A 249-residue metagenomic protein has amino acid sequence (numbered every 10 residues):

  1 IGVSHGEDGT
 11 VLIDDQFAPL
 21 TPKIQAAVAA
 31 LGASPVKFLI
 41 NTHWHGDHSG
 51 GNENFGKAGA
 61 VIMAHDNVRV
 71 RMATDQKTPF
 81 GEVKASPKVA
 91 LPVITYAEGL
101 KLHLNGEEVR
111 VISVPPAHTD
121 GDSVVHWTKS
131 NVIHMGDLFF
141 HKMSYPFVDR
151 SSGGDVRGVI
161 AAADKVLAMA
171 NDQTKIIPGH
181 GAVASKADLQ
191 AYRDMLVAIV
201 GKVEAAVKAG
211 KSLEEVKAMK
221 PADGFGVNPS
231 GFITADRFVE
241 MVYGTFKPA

Functional and structural regions predicted by a protein language model:
I1-V28, V125-W127, N131-M135: Conserved beta-strand hairpin/beta-sheet module of binuclear metal-dependent hydrolase folds, prominently
S4, D14, V28, H43 (+9 more regions): Divalent metal-coordination and catalytic microenvironments
E7-V11, P19-M63: Active-site metal-binding motif and surrounding structural segment of the metallo-beta-lactamase
I13-D15, K37-H45, M63-D66, H134-G136 (+3 more regions): Active-site neighborhood of phospho(di)ester-bond hydrolases with catalytic His/Asp-centered motifs
R69-V114, T119-D120, K129, A163 (+1 more regions): Metallo-beta-lactamase
E108-A170, A184: Active-site-proximal loop/helix segments of hydrolase catalytic cores
V132, R157-K211, E215, M219: Divalent-metal (often Zn2+) His-rich catalytic cores of metallo-beta-lactamase-fold enzymes
K208-A249: C-terminal regulatory/interaction regions
